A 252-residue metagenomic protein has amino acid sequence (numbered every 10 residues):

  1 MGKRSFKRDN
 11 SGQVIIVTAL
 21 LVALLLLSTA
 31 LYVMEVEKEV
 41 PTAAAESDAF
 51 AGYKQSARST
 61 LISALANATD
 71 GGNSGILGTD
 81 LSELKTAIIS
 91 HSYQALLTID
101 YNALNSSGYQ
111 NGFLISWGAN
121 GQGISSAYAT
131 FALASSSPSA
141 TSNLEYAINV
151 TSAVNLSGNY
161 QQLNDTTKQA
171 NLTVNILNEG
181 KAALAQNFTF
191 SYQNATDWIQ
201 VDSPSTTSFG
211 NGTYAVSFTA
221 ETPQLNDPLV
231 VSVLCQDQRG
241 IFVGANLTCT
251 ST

Functional and structural regions predicted by a protein language model:
M1-A23: Glycine-centered recognition micro-motifs in short, flexible terminal segments and loops
G2, S28-T252: Long, compositionally biased, intrinsically disordered regions
